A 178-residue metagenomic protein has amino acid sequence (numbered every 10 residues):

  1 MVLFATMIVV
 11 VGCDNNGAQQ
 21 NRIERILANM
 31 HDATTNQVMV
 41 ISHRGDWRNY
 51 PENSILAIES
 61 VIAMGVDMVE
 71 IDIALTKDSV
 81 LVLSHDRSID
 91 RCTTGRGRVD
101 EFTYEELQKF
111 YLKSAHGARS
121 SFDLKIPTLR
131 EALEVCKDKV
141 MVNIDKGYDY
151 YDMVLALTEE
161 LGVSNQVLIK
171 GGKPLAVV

Functional and structural regions predicted by a protein language model:
M1-V9: Bacterial N-terminal signal peptides
C13-V178: Phosphate-group recognition and catalysis centered on beta-loop-alpha active-site segments
